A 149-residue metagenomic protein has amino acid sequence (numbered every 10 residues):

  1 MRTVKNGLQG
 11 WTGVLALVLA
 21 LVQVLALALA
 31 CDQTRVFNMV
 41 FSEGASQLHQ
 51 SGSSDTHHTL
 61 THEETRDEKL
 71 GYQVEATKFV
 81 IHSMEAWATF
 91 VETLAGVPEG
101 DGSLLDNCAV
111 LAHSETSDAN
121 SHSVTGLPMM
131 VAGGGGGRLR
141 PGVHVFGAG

Functional and structural regions predicted by a protein language model:
M1-G149: Ligand-binding pockets and gating/stacking loops
